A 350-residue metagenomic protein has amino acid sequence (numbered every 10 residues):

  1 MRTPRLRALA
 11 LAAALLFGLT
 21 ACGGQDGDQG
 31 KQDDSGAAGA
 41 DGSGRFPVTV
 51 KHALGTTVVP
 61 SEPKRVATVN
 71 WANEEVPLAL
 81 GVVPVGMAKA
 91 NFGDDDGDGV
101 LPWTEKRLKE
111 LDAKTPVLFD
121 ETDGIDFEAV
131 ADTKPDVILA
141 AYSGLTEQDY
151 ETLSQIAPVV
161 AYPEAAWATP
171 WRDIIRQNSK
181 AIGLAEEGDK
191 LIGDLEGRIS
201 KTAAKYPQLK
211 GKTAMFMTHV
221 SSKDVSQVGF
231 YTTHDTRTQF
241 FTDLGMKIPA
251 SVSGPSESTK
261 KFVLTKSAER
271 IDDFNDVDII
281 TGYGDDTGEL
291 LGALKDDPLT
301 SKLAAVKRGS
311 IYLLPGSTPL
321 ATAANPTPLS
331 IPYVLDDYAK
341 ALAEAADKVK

Functional and structural regions predicted by a protein language model:
M1-A10: Bacterial N-terminal signal peptides that target proteins for export
F17-A21: C-terminal motif of bacterial Sec signal peptides marking the signal peptidase cleavage site
G23-D26: Bacterial signal peptide processing site
G30-V83, A90-D96, A339-K350: Extracytoplasmic low-complexity, Pro/Thr/Ser/Ala/Gly-rich segments that lie immediately after a secretion/anchoring
T56, Q148, Q155-D224, A324-K350: Extracytoplasmic substrate-binding proteins
E74-D126: A short, structured surface patch at a secondary-structure boundary
V228-F262: Alpha-helical, coiled-coil/dimerization segments enriched in small aliphatic residues
F274-K350: Structured C-terminal subdomain patch of bacterial secreted/periplasmic proteins
